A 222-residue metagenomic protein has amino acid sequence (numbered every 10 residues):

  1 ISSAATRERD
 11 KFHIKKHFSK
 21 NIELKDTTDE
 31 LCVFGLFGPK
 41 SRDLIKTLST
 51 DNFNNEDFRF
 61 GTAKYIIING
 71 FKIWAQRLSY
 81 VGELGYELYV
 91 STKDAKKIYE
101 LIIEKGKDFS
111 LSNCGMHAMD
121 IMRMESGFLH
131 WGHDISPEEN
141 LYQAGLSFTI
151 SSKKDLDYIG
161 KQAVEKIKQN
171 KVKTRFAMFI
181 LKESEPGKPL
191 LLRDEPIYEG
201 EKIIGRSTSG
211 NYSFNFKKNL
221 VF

Functional and structural regions predicted by a protein language model:
I1-F222: Conserved, structured C-terminal
